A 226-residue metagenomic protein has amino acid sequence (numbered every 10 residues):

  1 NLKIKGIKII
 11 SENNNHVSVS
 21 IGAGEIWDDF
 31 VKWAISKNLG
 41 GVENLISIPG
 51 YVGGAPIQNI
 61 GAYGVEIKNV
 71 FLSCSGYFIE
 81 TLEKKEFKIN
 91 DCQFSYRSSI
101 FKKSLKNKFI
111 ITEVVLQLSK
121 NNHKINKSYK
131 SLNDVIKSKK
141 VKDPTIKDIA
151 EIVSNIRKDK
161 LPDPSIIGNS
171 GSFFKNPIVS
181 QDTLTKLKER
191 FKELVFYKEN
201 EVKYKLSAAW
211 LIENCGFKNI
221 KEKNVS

Functional and structural regions predicted by a protein language model:
N1-T81: Anion-binding (especially nucleotide phosphate/pyrophosphate-binding) glycine-rich loop and adjoining beta-alpha core
K84-S226: Phosphate/pyrophosphate- and phosphate-bearing ligand-binding catalytic cores of soluble enzymes
